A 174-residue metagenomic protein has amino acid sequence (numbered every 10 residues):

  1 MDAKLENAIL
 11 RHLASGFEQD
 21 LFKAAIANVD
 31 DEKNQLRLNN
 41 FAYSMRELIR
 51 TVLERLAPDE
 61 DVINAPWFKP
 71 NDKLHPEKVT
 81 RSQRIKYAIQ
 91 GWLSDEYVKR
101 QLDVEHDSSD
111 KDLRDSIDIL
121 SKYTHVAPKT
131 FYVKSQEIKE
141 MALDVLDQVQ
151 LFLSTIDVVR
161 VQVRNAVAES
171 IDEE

Functional and structural regions predicted by a protein language model:
M1-L38, L151, T155-E174: Charged alpha-helical initiation segments
H12, Q35, W67-F68, D72 (+1 more regions): A general structural-boundary detector
A14, L21, R37, F41-S44 (+2 more regions): Amphipathic alpha-helix face/heptad-repeat signature
D20-A25, D61, K73, E77-T80: Extended, surface-exposed interaction regions
F22-I26, R37-D61: Short, hydrophobic, well-ordered secondary-structure elements
A25-K33, R55, D59-I63, Y123-F131 (+1 more regions): Secondary-structure edge/capping motif, primarily at the C-terminal ends of alpha-helices and the immediately following
D61-D72, Q162-A166: Short, glycine/acidic-rich hinge or "gate" loops at secondary-structure transitions that mediate conformational
H75-R160: Long, charged low-complexity segments
